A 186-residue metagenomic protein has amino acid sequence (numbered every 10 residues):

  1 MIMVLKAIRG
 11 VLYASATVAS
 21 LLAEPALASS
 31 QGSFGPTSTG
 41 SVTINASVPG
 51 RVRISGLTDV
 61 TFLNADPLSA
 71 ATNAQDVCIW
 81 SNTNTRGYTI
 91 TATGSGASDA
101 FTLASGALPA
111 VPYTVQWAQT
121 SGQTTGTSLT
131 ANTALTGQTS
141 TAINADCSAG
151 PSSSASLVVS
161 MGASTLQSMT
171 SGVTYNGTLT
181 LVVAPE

Functional and structural regions predicted by a protein language model:
I2-A14: Bacterial N-terminal signal peptides that target proteins for export
Y13-L21: Bacterial N-terminal signal peptides
L21, A70, S121, T125-G126 (+1 more regions): Amphipathic alpha-helical interaction segments
A23-P25: N-terminal signal peptide c-region/cleavage motif recognized by signal peptidases
A28-T114, A118, T141-E186: N-terminal small/polar-rich segments of proteins
P112-S140: Terminal beta-strand-rich extracellular "head" domains that mediate receptor/glycan or other ligand binding
